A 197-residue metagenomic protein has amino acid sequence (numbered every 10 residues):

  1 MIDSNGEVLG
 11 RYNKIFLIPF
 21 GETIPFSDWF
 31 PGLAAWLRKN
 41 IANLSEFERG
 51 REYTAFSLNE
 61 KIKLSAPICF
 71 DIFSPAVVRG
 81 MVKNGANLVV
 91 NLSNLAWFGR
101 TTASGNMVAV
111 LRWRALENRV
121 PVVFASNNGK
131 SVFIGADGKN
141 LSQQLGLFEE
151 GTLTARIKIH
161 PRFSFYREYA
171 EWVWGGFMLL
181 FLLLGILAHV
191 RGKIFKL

Functional and structural regions predicted by a protein language model:
M1-L197: Enzyme catalytic cores with a strong preference for nitrogen-chemistry domains
